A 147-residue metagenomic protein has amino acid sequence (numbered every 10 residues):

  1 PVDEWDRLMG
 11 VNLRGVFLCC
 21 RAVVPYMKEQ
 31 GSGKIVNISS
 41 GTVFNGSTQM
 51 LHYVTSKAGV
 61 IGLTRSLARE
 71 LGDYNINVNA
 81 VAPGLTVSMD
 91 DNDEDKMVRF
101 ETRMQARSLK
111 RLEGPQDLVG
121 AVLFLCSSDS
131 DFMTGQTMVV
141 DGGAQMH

Functional and structural regions predicted by a protein language model:
P1-D6, D91-N92, F100-R103: Substrate-binding pocket helix/loop in short-chain dehydrogenase/reductase
P1-F17, S32, V36, Y53 (+2 more regions): Catalytic Tyr-X3-Lys loop
C20, S56, T64: Active-site helix of classical SDR
P25, R69-D73, D131: Alpha-helical segment proximal to the catalytic Tyr-Lys
S40: Residue(s) in the substrate-gating loop at a strand-loop-helix junction that position the organic substrate next
N45, L123, T134-H147: Short C-terminal tail/terminal secondary-structure segment of NAD(P)H-dependent dehydrogenase/reductase domains
G46-V54, S66: Active-site loop-to-helix junction immediately N-terminal to the catalytic Tyr of the SDR YXXXK motif in Rossmann-fold
R107-L118, D129: A conserved structural motif in NAD(P)-dependent oxidoreductases
